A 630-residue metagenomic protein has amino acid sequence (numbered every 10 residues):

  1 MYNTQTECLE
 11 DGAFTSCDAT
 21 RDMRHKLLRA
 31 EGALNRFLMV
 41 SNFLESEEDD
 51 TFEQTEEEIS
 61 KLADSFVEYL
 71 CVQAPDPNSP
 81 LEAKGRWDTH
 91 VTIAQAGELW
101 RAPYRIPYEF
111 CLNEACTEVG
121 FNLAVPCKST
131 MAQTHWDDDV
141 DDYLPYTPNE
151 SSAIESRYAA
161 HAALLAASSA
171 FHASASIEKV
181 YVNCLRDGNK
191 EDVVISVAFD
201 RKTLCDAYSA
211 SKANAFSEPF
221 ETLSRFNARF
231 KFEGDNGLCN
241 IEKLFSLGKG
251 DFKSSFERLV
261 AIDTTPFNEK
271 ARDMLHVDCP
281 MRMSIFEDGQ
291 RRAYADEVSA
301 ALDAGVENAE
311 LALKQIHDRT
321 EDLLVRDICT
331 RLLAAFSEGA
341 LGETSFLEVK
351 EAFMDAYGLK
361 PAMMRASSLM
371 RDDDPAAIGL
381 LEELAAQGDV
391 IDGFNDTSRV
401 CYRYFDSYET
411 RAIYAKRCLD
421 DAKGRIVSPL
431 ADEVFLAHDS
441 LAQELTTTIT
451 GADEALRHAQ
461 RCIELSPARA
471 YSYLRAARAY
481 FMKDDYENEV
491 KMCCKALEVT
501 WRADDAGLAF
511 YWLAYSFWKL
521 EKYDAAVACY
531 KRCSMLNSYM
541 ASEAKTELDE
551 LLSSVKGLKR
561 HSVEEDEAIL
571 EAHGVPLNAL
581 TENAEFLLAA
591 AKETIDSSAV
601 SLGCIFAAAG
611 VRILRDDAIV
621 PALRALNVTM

Functional and structural regions predicted by a protein language model:
M1-Y294, A506: Long, charge-dense low-complexity segments
D296, D327-L332, Y357-M364, L436 (+6 more regions): "A position-specific structural signal for the A-helix of alpha-solenoid helical repeats
A301, L369, L445, Y480 (+4 more regions): Residue at a conserved register position within TPR or TPR-like alpha-solenoid repeats
V325, A334-F346, S407-R425, D484-K491 (+3 more regions): Alpha-helical linker/edge segments of TPR/alpha-solenoid repeat scaffolds and analogous pre-/post-domain helices
R371-D372, T448-I449, K483, L520 (+2 more regions): Structural motif corresponding to the intra-repeat A-B loop/turn of tetratricopeptide repeats
D389, P467, W501-D504, S538-Y539 (+1 more regions): Short coil turns that delineate tetratricopeptide repeat
Y402, S407, I426-A452, Q460-G507 (+1 more regions): Alpha-helical adaptor scaffolds
